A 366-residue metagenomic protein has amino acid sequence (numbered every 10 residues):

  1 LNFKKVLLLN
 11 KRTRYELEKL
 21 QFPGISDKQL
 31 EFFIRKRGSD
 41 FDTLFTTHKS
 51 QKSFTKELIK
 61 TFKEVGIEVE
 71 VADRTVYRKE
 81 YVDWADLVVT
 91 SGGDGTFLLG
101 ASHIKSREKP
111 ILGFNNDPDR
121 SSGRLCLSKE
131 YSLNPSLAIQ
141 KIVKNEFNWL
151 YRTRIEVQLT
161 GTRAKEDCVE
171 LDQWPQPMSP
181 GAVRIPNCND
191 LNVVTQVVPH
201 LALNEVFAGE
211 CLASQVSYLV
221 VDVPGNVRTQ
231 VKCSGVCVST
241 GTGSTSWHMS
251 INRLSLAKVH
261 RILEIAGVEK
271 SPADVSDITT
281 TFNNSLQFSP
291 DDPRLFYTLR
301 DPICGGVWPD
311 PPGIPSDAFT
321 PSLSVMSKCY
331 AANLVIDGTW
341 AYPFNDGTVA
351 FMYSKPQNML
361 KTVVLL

Functional and structural regions predicted by a protein language model:
L1-F3, N10, A208, A213 (+2 more regions): ATP/nucleoside-binding phosphotransfer catalytic cores, i.e., glycine-rich phosphate-binding loops
L1-S91, F97, E108-K109, L125-N148 (+2 more regions): ATP/NTP phosphate-donor binding region
L20, G123-R124, E166-L171, S214-V220 (+5 more regions): A short secondary-structure junction signal
E80-D83, H103-S106, F147-L150, V194-H200 (+7 more regions): Solvent-exposed alpha-helices and their adjacent loops that cap or buttress functional pockets in soluble metabolic
G95-A101, S244-M249: Short glycine/serine/threonine-rich phosphate/pyrophosphate-binding segments that cradle anionic phosphate groups
A101-N116: A short, gly/pro- and small-residue-rich
D117-G235: Catalytic core of DAGKc-family lipid kinases
N226-C304, N345-D346, A350-F351: Gly/Ser/Thr-rich active-site loops/lids in small-molecule metabolic enzymes that frequently grip phosphoryl groups
